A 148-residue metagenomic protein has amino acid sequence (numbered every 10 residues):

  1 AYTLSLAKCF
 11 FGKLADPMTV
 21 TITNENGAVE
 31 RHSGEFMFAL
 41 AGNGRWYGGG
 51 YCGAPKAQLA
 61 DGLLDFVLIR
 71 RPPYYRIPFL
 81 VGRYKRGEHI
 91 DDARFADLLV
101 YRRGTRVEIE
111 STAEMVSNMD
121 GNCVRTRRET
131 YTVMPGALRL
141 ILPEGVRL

Functional and structural regions predicted by a protein language model:
A1-L148: Long C-terminal subdomains/extensions of small-metabolite kinases
